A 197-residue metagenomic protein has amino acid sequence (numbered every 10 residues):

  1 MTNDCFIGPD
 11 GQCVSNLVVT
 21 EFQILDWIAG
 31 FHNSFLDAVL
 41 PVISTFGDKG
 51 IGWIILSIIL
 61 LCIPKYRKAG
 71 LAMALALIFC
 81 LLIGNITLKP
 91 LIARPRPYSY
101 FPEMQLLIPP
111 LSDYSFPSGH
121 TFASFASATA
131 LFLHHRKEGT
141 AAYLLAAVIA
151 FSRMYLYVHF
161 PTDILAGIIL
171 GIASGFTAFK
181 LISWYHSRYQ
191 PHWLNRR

Functional and structural regions predicted by a protein language model:
M1-I51, N85-D113, L194-R197: N-terminal transmembrane-helix/juxtamembrane module of multi-pass inner/ER membrane proteins
S34-L36, K65-G70, H135-A141: Membrane-helix interface segments
W53-P64, S124-A130: Hydrophobic, aromatic-rich transmembrane alpha-helices and their immediate juxtamembrane boundary segments
L56-L82: Interfacial segments of alpha-helical transmembrane regions
L60, G84, L88-A93, F132 (+1 more regions): Membrane-water interface at transmembrane helix exits
A72, A76-L81, N85, G167 (+2 more regions): Alpha-helical transmembrane segments in multi-pass membrane proteins
L75-K89, T140-R153: Small-polar-interrupted transmembrane alpha-helices in polytopic inner-membrane proteins
Q105-R197: Membrane-embedded catalytic cores of phosphoryl/pyrophosphoryl-handling enzymes
